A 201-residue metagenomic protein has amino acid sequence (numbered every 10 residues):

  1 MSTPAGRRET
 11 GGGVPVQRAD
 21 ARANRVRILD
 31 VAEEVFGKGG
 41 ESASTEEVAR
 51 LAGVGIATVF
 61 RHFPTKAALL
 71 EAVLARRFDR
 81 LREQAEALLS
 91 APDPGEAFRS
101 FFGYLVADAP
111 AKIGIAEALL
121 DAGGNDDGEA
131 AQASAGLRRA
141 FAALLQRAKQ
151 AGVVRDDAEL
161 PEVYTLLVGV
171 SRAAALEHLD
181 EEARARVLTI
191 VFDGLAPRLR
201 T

Functional and structural regions predicted by a protein language model:
M1-G12, R139, A143-V154, L176-T201: C-terminal peripheral helix-coil segments that are non-catalytic and often amphipathic
M1-L51, A68-E71: Basic, helix-initiating cap at the start of DNA-binding domains
R27, E47, E96-S100, Y104 (+3 more regions): Amphipathic alpha-helical interaction segments
G40-E41, R61, R155: Helix-turn-helix/winged-helix DNA-binding modules
G53-F63: Short hydrophobic/aromatic patch on the recognition helix
L70-R77, L119: Alpha-helical DNA-contacting segments of helix-turn-helix folds
A72, E83-A111, N125-E129: Hydrophobic alpha-helical connector segments
D79, A111, A118, N125-V153 (+3 more regions): Amphipathic alpha-helical packing segments from all-alpha helical-bundle domains
